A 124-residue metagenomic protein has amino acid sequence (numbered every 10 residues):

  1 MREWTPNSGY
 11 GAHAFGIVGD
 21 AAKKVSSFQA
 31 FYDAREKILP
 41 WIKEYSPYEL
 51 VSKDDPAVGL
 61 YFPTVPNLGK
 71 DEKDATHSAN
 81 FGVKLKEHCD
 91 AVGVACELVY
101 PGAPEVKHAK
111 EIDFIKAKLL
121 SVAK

Functional and structural regions predicted by a protein language model:
M1-K124: Alpha/beta-hydrolase superfamily serine-hydrolase fold, recognizing
